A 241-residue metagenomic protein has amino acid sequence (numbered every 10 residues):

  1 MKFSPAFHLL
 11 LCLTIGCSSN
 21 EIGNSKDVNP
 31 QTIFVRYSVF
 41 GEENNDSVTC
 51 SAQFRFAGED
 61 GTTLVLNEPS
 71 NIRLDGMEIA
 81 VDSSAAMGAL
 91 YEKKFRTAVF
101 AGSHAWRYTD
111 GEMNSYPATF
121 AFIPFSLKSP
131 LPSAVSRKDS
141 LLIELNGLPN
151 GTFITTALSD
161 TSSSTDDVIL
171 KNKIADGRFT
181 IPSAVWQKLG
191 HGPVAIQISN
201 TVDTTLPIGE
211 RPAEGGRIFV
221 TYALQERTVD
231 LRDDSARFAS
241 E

Functional and structural regions predicted by a protein language model:
M1-F7: Bacterial N-terminal signal peptides that target proteins for export
K2, Y91, S164-D166, K171 (+1 more regions): Sparse, context-dependent recognition of short Cys/His-centered cofactor- or disulfide-binding micro-motifs
L13-G16: C-terminal motif of bacterial Sec signal peptides marking the signal peptidase cleavage site
S18-T119, A184-E241: Ser/Thr/Pro- and often Gln-rich low-complexity regulatory segments of eukaryotic transcriptional regulators
T119-S129: A short "linker-to-beta-strand initiation" element
L127-V185: Short helix-loop boundary/capping segments
